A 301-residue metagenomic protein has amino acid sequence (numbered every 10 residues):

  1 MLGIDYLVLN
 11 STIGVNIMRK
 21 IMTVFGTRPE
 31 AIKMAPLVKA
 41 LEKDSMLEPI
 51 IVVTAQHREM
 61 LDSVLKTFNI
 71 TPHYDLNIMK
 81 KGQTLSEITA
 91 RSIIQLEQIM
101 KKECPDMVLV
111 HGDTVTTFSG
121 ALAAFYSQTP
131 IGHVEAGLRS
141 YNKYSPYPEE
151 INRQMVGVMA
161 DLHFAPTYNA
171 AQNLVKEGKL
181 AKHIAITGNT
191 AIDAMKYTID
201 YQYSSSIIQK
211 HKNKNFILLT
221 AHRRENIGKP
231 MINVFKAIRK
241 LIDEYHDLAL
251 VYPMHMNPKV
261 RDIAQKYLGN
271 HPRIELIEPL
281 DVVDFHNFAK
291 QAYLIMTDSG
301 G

Functional and structural regions predicted by a protein language model:
T12-A55: N-terminal subdomain of nucleotide-sugar transferases
M46-R91, Q95: Conserved nucleotide-sugar phosphate-binding/catalytic loop shared by glycosyltransferases and other
T54, R58-E59, M159-P230: A nucleotide-sugar donor-handling region in carbohydrate enzymes
D62-V64, Q83, Y201-Q291: Donor-nucleotide binding loops and adjacent catalytic segments primarily of GT-B fold Leloir glycosyltransferases
L109-S127: An aromatic- and histidine-rich active-site surface loop
V110-H111, H133, H163, F285-G301: A donor-sugar binding/catalytic signature common to diverse glycosyltransferases and related nucleotide-sugar
H133-Y147: A short, histidine- and acid-enriched strand-loop-helix "catalytic/donor-clamping" loop that lines the nucleotide-sugar
E149-L162: Membrane-proximal helix-turn-helix segments that form the acceptor-binding/catalytic region of lipid-linked
